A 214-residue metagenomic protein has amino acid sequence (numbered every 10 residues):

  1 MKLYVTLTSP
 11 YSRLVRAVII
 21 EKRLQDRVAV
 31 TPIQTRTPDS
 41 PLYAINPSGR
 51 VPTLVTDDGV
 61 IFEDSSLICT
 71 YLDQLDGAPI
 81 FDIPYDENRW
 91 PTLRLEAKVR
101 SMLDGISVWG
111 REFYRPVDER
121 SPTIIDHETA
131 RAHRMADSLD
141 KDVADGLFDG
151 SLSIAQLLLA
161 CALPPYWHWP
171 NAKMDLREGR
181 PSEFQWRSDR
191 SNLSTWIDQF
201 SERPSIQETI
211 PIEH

Functional and structural regions predicted by a protein language model:
M1-T123: GST-like domain detector, emphasizing the conserved glutathione-binding G-site in the N-terminal thioredoxin-like
Y43, W90-L93, L158, S194 (+1 more regions): Generic structural signal for individual residues within well-ordered alpha-helical segments across diverse proteins
C69, D73, L93-E96, A136 (+2 more regions): Non-transmembrane alpha-helical segments in soluble domains of secreted/periplasmic/extracellular proteins
D76, V143-G146, P204: A general structural signal marking secondary-structure boundaries and capping sites
P79-P84, S151, Q207-I212: Short, hydrophobic secondary-structure boundary micro-motifs
V99-T195: GST-like fold's C-terminal all-alpha helical module
E183-H214: Long hydrophobic alpha-helical segments typical of transmembrane helices together with their membrane-interfacial
